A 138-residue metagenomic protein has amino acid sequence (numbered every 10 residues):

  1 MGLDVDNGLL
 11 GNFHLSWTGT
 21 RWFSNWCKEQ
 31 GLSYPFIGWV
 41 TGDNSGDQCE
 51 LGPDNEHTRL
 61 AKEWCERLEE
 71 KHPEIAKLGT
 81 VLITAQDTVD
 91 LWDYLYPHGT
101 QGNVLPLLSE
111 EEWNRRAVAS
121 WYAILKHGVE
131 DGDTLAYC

Functional and structural regions predicted by a protein language model:
M1-C138: Acidic (Asp/Glu-rich) sequence patches and key acidic residues that form negatively charged surfaces used
